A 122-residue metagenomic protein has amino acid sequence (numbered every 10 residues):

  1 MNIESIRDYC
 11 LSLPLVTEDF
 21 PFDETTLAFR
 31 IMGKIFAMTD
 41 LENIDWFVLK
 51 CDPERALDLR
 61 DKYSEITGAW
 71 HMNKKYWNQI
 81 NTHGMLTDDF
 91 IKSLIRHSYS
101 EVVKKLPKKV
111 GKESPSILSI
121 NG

Functional and structural regions predicted by a protein language model:
M1-G122: Charge-dense, helix-prone N-terminal extensions
